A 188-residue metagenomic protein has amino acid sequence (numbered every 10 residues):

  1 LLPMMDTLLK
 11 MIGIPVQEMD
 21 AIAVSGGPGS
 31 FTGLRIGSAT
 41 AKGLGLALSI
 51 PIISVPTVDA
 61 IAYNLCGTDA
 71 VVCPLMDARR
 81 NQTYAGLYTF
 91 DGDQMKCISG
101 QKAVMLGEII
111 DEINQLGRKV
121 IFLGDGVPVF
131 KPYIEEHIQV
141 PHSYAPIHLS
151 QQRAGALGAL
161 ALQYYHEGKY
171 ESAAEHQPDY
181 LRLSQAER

Functional and structural regions predicted by a protein language model:
L1-G26, Q151: N-terminal beta-alpha supersecondary unit
L8-I12, A47, L65, L157-Y165: Stable alpha-helical structural segments in soluble proteins, enriched in small hydrophobic residues
K10-Q17, L46-V55, K169: Phosphate-handling active-site elements
A21-S25, G33, V71-L75: Short glycine-aspartate micro-motif
V24-I52, T57: DPxDG-like acidic metal-binding loop motif
P51-Q151, H166, Y180, Q185-A186: Surface "functional belts" at beta-alpha junctions
G168-E175: Core catalytic loop region at the nicotinamide-binding pocket of NAD(P)H-dependent oxidoreductases
